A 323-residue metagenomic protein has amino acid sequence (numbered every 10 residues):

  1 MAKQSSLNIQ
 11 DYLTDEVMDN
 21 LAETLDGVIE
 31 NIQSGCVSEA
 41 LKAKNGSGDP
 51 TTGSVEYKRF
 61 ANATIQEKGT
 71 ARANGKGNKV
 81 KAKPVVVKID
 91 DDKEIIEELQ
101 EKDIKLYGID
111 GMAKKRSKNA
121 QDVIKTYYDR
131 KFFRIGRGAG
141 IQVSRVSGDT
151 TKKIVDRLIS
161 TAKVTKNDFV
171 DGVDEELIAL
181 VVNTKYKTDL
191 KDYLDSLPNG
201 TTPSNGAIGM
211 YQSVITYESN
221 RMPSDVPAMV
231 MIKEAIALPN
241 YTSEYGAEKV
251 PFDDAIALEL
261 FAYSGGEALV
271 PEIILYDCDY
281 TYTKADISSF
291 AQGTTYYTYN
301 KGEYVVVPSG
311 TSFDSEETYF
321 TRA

Functional and structural regions predicted by a protein language model:
M1-E39, Y241-T295, Y299-E303, P308-A323: Protruding loop/beta-arch "assembly-hinge" segments enriched in small, turn-prone residues
A22-D92: Assembly/oligomerization interface modules of large self-assembling protein complexes
S38, Q66, D129-F133, E267-V270: Intrinsically disordered or highly flexible coil/loop and linker segments, enriched in small and charged/polar residues
V85-Y107: Extended, low-charge hydrophobic alpha-helical regions
L99-F169, T281: Alpha-helical scaffold segments that mediate packing/assembly in large oligomeric complexes
G140-M210: Extended, solvent-exposed, turn-rich assembly/linker loops in the middle of proteins
E175-I178, V226-P227, G293-T294, E316-E317: Short, surface-exposed beta-edge/turn micro-motifs
I178, V182-N183, K187-E267: C-terminal interaction module
